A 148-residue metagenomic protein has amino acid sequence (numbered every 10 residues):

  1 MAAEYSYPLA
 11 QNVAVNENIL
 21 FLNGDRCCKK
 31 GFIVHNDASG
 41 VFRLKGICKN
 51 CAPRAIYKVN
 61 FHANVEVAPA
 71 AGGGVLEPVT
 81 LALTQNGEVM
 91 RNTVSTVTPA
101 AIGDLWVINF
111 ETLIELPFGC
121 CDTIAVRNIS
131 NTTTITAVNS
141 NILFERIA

Functional and structural regions predicted by a protein language model:
M1-A148: Extracellular jelly-roll beta-sandwich "head" domains, especially the C-terminal globular C1q domain
